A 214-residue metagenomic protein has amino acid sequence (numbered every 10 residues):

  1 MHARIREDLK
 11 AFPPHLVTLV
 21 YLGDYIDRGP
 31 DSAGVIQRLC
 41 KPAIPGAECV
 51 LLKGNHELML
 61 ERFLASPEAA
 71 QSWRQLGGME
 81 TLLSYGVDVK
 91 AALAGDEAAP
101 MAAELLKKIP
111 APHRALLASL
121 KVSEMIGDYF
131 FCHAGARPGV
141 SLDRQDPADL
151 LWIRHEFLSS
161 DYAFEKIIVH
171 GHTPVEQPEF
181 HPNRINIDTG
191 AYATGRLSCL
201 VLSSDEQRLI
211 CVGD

Functional and structural regions predicted by a protein language model:
M1-I36: N-terminal active-site segment of His-dependent metallophosphoesterases
R4, V35-L39, P67-A70, A148-D149 (+2 more regions): Glycine-rich, phosphate-binding/catalytic loops in enzymes
K10-P13, I44, M125: Residue-level signal for alpha-helix termini/capping positions
H15, R28-S119, F157-S159: Active-site neighborhood of divalent metal-dependent phosphoester bond hydrolases
D24, G54-N55, H172, D188: Active-site glycine-centered loops adjacent to acidic/histidine catalytic or metal-binding residues that shape
D27-R28, L58, P138, V175: Active-site micro-motifs of SAM-dependent methyltransferase domains
M79-V87, A91-N186, G190-R196, L202-G213: Acidic, His/Gly-enriched loop-helix segments that form or flank divalent-metal centers in metallo-dependent hydrolases
